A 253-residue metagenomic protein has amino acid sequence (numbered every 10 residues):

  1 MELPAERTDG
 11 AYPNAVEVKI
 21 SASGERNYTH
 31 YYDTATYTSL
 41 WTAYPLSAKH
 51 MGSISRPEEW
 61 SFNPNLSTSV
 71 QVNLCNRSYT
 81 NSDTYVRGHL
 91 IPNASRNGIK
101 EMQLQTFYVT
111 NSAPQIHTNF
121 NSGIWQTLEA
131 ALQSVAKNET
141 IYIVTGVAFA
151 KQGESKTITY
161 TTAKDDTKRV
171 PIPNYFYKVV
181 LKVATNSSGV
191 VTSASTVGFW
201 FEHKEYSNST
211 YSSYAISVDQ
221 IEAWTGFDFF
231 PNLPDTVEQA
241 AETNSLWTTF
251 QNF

Functional and structural regions predicted by a protein language model:
M1-F253: Domain-level detector for secreted/extracellular nuclease and nuclease-toxin modules, and for the ENPP-like C-terminal
